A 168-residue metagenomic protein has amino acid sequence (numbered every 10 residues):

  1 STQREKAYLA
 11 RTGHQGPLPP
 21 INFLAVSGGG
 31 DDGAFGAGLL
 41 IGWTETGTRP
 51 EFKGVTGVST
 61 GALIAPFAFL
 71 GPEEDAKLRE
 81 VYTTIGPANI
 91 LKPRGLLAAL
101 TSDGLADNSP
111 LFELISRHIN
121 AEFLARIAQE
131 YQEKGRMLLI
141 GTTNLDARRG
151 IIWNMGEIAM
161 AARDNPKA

Functional and structural regions predicted by a protein language model:
S1-P20: Small-residue-rich anion-binding loops in enzyme active sites
T2-Y8, R117-R126: A Trp-anchored, charged/polar loop motif used as the substrate-binding/catalytic surface of acyl/ester-handling
G16-P17, T48, E130-K134: Solvent-exposed alpha-helices and their adjacent loops that cap or buttress functional pockets in soluble metabolic
P19, V26-S27: N-terminal core-entry segment
P20-N22, E51, K134-L138: Envelope-exposed proteins and targeting segments
F23-A25, D32-S109, E113-H118, E157-N165: Patatin-like phospholipase
E51-V55, L124-Q132: Surface-exposed patches in mature extracellular/periplasmic domains of secreted proteins
K134-A168: Active-site gating loop/helix substructures
